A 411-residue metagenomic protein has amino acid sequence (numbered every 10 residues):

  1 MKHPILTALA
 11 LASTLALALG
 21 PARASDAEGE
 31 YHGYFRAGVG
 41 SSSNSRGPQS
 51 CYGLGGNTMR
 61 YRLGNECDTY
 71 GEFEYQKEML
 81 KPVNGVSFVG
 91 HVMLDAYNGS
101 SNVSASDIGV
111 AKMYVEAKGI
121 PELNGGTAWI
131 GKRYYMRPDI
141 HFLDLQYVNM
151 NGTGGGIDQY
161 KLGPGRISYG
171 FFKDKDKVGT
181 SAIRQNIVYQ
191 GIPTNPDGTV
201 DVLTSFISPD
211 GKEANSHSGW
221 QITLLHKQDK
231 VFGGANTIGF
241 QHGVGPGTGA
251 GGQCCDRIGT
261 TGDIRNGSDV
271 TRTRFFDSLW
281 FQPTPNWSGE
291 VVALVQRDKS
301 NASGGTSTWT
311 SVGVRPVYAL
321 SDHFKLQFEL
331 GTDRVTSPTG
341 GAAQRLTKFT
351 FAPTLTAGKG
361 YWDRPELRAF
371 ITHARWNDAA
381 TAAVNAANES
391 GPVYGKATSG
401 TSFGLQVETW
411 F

Functional and structural regions predicted by a protein language model:
K2-H3, T7-N124, Y160, W280-F281 (+3 more regions): Beta-barrel outer-membrane channel/assembly domains of diderm bacteria
D26, E66, I108, V148 (+7 more regions): Short coil/turn motifs at beta-sheet boundaries
E28-E30, D68-E72, S87-V89, V110-K112 (+6 more regions): Extracellular structured ligand-interaction cores
G29-A37, K81-V92, G126-I130, G165-Y169 (+8 more regions): Transmembrane beta-strands of outer-membrane beta-barrel proteins
A37-S43, L94-N98, K132-M136, F171-K177 (+8 more regions): Transmembrane beta-strands of outer-membrane beta-barrel pores
G38-L63, S101-A111, E122-N215, N385-K396: Surface-exposed coil loops of outer-membrane beta-barrel proteins
S45-G47, F142, T248-G252, S303 (+2 more regions): Outer-membrane beta-barrel and related beta-rich outer-membrane complex signature in Gram-negative bacteria
A182, T194-P209, N215-T339, A343-F351 (+2 more regions): Detector for outer-membrane/organellar transmembrane beta-barrel domains, recognizing the amphipathic beta-strand
